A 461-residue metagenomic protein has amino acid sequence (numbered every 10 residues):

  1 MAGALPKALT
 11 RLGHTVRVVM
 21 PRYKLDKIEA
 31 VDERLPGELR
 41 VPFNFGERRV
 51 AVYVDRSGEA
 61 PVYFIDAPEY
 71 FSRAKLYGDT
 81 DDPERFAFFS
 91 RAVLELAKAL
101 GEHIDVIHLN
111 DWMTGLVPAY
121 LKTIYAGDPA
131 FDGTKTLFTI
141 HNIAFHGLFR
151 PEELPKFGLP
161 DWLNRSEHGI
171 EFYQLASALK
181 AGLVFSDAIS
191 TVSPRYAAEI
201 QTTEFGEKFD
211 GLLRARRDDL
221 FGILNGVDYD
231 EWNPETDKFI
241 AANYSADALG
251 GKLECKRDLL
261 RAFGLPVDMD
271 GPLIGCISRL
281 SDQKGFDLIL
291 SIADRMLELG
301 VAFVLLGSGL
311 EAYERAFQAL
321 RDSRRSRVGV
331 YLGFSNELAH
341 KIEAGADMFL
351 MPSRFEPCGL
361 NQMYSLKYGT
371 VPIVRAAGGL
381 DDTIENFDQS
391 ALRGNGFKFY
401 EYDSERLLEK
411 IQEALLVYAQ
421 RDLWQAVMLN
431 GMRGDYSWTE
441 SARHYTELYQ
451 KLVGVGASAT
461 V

Functional and structural regions predicted by a protein language model:
M1-V461: Catalytic cores of nucleotide-sugar-dependent glycosyltransferases that transfer UDP/GDP/TDP-activated
